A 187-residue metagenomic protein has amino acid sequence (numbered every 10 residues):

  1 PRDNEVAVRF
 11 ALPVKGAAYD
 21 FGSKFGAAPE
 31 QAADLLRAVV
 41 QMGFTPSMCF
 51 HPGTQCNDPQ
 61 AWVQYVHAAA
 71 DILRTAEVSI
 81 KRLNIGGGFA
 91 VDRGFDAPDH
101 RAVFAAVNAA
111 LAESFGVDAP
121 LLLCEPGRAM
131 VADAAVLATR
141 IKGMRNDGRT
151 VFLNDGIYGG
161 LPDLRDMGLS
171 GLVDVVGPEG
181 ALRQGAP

Functional and structural regions predicted by a protein language model:
P1, V40-M42, N84, F115-G116 (+3 more regions): Solvent-exposed alpha-helices and their adjacent loops that cap or buttress functional pockets in soluble metabolic
P1-R82, V91, D96, R101 (+3 more regions): Active-site-proximal beta-alpha core segment in soluble small-molecule metabolic enzymes
V8, M48, I85, E125 (+1 more regions): Conserved, mostly hydrophobic/aromatic
F10-V14, P52-C56, G87-V91, R128-M130 (+2 more regions): Glycine-rich beta-alpha junction loops
Y65, G86, A102, G143-M144 (+1 more regions): Flexible domain-boundary/linker segments
R101-S114, T139-V151: Extended low-complexity acidic/polar segments
L121-P187: Charged (often Lys/Glu-rich) extended helix/loop segments that serve as interaction or gating elements
